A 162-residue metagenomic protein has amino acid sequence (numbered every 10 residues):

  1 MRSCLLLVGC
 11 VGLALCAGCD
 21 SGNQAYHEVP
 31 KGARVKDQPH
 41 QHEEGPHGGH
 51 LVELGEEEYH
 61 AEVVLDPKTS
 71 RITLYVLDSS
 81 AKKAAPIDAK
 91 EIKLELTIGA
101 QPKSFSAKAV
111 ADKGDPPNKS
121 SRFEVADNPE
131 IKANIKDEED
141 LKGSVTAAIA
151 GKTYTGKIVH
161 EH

Functional and structural regions predicted by a protein language model:
M1-A17: Sec-dependent bacterial lipoprotein signal peptides
C10, A17-H162: Intrinsically disordered, low-complexity terminal tails/loops enriched in metal-binding residues
